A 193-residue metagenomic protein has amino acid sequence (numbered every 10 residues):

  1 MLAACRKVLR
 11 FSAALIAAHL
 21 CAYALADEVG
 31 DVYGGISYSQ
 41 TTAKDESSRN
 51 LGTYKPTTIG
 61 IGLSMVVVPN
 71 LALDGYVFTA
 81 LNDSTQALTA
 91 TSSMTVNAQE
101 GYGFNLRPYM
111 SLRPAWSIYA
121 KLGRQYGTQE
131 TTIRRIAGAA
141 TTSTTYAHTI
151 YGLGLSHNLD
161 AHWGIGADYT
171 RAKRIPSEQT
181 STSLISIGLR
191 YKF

Functional and structural regions predicted by a protein language model:
M1-D31: Cleavable N-terminal export/targeting peptides
Y23-Q86, Y126: Short glycine/proline- and aromatic-enriched beta-strand/turn motifs that initiate or cap beta-hairpins
E28, S64-P69, M110-P114, Y126 (+2 more regions): Outer-membrane beta-barrel strand-turn architecture
V32, T57-I61, E100-L106, T149-L153 (+1 more regions): Hydrophobic, lipid-facing positions within transmembrane beta-strands of outer-membrane proteins
V32-G34, P69-G75, P114-I118, L159-A167: Repeated loop/turn-to-beta-strand initiation elements of outer-membrane beta-barrel proteins
Y33-G35, L155-H157, G164, S181-F193: Outer-membrane beta-barrel "beta-signal"
Y38-K44, T57, V77-D83, E100 (+4 more regions): Transmembrane beta-strands of outer-membrane beta-barrel pores
A43-T53, S84-S92, E130-A139, S177-S183: Outer-membrane beta-barrel translocator domains and adjoining extracellular loop/strand segments of Gram-negative
